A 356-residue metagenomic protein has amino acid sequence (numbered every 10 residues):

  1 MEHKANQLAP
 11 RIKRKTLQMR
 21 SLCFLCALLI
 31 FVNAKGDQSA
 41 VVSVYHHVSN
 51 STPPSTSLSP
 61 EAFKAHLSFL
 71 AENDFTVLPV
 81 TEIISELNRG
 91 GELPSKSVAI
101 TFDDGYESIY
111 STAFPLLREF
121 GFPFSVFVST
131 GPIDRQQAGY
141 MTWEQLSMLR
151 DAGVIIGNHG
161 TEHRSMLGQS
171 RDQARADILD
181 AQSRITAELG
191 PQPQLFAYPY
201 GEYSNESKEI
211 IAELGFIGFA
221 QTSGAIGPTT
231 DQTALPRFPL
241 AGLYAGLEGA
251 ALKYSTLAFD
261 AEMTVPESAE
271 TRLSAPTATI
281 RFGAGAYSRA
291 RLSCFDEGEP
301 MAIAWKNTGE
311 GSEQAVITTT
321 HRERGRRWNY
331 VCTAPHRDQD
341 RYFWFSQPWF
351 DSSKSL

Functional and structural regions predicted by a protein language model:
M1, A5-A99, P115-F124, T130-M141 (+1 more regions): Terminal accessory/targeting
Q38-S57, N73-T76, E86-V98, Y106-E209 (+1 more regions): Metal-dependent polysaccharide deacetylase catalytic core of the NodB/CE4 family, i.e., the active-site-bearing domain
T81, Q221-T222: Beta->alpha turn/N-cap motifs
F120, L214-G215: Short, structured coil segments at secondary-structure junctions
Y200, T222-S223: Short secondary-structure boundary segments
